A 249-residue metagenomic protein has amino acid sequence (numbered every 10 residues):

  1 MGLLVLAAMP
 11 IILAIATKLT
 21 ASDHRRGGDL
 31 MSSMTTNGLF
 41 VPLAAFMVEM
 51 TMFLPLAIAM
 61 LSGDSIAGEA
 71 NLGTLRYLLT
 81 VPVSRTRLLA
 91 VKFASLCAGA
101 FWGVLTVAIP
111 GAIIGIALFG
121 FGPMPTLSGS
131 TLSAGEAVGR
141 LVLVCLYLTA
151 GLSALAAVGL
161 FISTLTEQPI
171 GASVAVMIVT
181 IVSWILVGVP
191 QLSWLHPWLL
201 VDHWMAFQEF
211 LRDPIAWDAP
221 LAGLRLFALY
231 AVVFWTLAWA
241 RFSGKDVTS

Functional and structural regions predicted by a protein language model:
M1-V5: Membrane-interface helix starts
A7-F53, A57-M60, A90-A156, L160 (+1 more regions): Secretory targeting signals
I12-T20, T166-H203: Transmembrane helix segments
I58-S62, L75, P110, V158 (+3 more regions): Hydrophobic/aromatic residues in alpha-helical transmembrane segments
A59-Y77, V247-S249: Transmembrane helix boundary and interhelical loop/hinge segments in multi-pass membrane proteins
T86-A90, F242: Alpha-helix N-cap/helix-start motif at helix boundaries, enriched for small hydrophobics
F161, L165, L226-S249: Junction motif at the cytosolic side of a transmembrane helix
